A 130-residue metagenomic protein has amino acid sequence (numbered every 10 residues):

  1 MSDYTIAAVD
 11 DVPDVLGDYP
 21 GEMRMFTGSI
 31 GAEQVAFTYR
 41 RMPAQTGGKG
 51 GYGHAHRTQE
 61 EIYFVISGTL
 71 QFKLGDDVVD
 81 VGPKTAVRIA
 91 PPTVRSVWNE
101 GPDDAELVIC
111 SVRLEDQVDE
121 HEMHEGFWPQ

Functional and structural regions predicted by a protein language model:
M1-F37, P43-A44, Y52, E120-Q130: A short, N-terminal "cap"/entry segment at the start of jelly-roll beta-barrel domains of the cupin/DSBH fold
T27-G28, K49-R57, W98-E100: Short histidine-centered beta-strand/loop micro-motifs that create catalytic or ligand/metal-coordination sites
G31-E33, K73-D77: Short strand-coil-strand connectors
R40-P43, A55-F72: Short, conserved beta-strand element in jelly-roll/cupin
I62, T69-Q71, V78, V94 (+1 more regions): Structural motif
F72-K73, I89, R95-G101: Short beta-strand His + acidic residue motifs that chelate non-heme Fe in jelly-roll/DSBH and cupin folds
D76-P91: Short acidic-glycine-tyrosine-enriched beta hairpin
W98-Q130: Double-stranded beta-helix
